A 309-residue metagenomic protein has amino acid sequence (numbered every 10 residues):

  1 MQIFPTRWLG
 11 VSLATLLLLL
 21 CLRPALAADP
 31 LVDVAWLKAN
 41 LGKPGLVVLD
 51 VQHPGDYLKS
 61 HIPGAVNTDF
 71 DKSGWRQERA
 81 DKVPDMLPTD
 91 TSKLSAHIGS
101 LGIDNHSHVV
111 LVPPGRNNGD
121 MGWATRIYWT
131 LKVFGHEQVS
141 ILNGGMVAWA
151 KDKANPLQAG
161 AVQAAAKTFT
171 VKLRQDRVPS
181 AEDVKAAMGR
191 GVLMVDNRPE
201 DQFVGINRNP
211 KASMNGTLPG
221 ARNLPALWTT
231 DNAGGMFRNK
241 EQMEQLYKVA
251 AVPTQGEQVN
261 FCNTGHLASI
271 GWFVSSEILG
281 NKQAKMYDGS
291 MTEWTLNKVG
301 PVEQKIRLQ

Functional and structural regions predicted by a protein language model:
M1-L13: Bacterial N-terminal signal peptides that target proteins for export
G10-R23: Bacterial N-terminal signal peptides
L22-K59, M146-K211, V302-Q309: Flexible, polar/low-complexity N-terminal or interdomain linker segments that lie immediately upstream of folded
V47-D50, A65-D69, S107-V112, S140-I141 (+5 more regions): Structural recognition of the beta-strand scaffold that forms the well-ordered cores of secreted hydrolase catalytic
V51-L94: N-terminal carbohydrate-binding/catalytic regions of secreted carbohydrate-active enzymes
Q77-S107, A226-E257: Helix-loop module immediately N-terminal to the HCX5R catalytic loop in PTP-like cysteine phosphatase domains
P88-D183, A187, N207, G216 (+2 more regions): Thiolate-centered catalytic microenvironments shared by cysteine-dependent enzyme domains
G235-M236, M243-L308: C-terminal soluble interaction/assembly domains
